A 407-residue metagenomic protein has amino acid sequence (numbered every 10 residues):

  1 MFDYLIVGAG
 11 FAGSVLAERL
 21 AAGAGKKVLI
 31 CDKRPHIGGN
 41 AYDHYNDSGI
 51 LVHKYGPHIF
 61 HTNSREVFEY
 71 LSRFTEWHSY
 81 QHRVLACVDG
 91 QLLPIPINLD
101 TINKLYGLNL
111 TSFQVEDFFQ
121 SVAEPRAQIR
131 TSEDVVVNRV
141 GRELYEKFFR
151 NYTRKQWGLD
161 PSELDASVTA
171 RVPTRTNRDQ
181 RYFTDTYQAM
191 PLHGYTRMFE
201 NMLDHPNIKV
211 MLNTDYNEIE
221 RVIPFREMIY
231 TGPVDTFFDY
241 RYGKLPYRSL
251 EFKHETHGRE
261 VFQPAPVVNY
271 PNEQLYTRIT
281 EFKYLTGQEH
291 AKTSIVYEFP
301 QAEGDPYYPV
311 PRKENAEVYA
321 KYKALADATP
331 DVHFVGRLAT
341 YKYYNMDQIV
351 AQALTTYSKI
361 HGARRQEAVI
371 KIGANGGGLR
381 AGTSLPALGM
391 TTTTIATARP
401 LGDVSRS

Functional and structural regions predicted by a protein language model:
M1-A12: Beta1/beta-strand and adjacent pyrophosphate-binding region of the FAD-binding site in flavoprotein oxidoreductases
A9, G232-P233: Glycine-rich, N-terminal phosphate-binding loop of Rossmann-like dinucleotide-binding domains
A12-G13, I37: Hydrophobic/small residue at the entry helix of a nucleotide-binding pocket
E18-D47: Glycine-rich FAD pyrophosphate-binding loop
S48-V122: Dinucleotide-binding Rossmann-like beta1-alpha1 core, especially the glycine-rich loop that anchors the ADP
D89-E227, T231, F238: Active-site/ligand-binding neighborhood in enzyme catalytic cores
R226, D235-V369: C-terminal segments that line or cap access tunnels to active or ligand-binding sites in enzymes and enzyme-associated
H361-S407: Active-site-proximal substrate-binding core of FAD-dependent oxidoreductases
